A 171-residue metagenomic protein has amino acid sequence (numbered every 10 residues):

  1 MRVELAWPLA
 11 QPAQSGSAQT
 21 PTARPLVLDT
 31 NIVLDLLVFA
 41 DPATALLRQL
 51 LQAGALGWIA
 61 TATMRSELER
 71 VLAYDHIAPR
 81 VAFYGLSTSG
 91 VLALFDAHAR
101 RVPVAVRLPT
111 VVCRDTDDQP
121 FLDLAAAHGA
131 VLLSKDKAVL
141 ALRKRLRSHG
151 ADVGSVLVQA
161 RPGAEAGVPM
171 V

Functional and structural regions predicted by a protein language model:
M1-A60: Short, well-structured N-terminal submotif of metal-dependent ribonuclease cores
T30, D115-L122: Conserved glycosyltransferase catalytic-site signature
I32-V33, M64, F121, A138-V139: Alpha-helix capping/helix-boundary segments
L34-L37, V81, R107-R114: Short, flexible loop segments at the rims of nucleotide/cofactor-binding pockets, characterized by
L36-L37, V71, R80, L142-R143: Residues that scaffold the ATP/ADP-binding catalytic core of kinase and kinase-like folds
L50, D123-L124: Hydrophobic/aromatic ligand-binding patch that stacks against planar heteroaromatic rings of cofactors or nucleotides
L50-A55, A62-L108: PIN-domain endoribonuclease scaffold, especially VapC-family toxins
V111, Q119, A126-L133, K137-V171: Acidic, PIN/NYN-like endoribonuclease modules and their adjacent C-terminal/linker elements
